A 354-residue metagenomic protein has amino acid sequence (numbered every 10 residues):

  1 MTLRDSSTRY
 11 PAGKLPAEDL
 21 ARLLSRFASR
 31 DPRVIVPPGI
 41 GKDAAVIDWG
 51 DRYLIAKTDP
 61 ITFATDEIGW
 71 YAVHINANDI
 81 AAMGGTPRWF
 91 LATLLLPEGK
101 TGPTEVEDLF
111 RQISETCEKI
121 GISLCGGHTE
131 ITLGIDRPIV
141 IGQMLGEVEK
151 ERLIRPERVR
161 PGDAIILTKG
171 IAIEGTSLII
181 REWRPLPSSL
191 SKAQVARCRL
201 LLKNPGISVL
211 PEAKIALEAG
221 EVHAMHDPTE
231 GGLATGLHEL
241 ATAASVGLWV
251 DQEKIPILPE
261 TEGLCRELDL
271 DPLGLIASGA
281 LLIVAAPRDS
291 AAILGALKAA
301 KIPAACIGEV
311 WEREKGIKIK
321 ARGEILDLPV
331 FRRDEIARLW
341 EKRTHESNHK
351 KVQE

Functional and structural regions predicted by a protein language model:
M1-A82, R160, E354: N-terminal glycine-rich phosphate/pyrophosphate-binding loops that anchor nucleotide-derived ligands and cofactors
T2-L3, S7-A21, A300-E354: Acidic, Ser/Thr/Pro-rich beta/coil linker or hinge segments at domain junctions
V36-G39, T229, G247-P256, G274-I276 (+1 more regions): Beta-strand->loop->alpha-helix junctions that form or flank phosphate-binding loops in nucleotide-handling enzymes
D48-I61, T86-R184, E309, K320: Glycine-rich anion-binding loops of enzyme active sites
T65-L91, D108-K119, P211-I215, T235-E239 (+1 more regions): Small-aliphatic-rich amphipathic alpha-helix that forms the alpha element of a beta-alpha
P97-T101, L200-A277: Active-site-proximal betaalpha loop/short-helix elements that scaffold phosphoryl/nucleotidyl transfer chemistry
Q143-R155, Q194-K214: Active-site glycine-rich loop that binds ribose-phosphate moieties when present
A285-A291: Helix N-cap motif at beta-to-alpha junctions
